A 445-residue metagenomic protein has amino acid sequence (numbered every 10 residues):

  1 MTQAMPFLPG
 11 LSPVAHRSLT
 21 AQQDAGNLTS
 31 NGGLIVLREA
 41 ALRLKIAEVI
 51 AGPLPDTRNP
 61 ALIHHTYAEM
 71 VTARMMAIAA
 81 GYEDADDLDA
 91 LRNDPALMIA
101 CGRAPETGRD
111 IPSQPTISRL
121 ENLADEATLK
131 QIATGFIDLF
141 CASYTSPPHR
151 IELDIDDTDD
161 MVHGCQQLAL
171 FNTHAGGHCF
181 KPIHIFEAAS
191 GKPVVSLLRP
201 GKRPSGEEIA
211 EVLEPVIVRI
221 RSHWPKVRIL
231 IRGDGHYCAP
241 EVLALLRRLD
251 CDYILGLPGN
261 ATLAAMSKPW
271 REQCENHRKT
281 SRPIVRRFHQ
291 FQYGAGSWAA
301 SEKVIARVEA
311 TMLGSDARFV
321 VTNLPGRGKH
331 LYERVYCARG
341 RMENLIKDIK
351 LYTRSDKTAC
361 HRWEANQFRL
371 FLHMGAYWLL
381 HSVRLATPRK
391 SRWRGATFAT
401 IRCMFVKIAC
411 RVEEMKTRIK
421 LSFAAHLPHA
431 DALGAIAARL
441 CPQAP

Functional and structural regions predicted by a protein language model:
M1-H178, P182-P204, A210-H223, L246-L249 (+2 more regions): Dynamic "connector" segments at or just before major functional cores
Q3-Q23, D252-R354, I436-P445: An anionic, glycine-rich sequence signature occurring as long contiguous blocks
A40, L88, K329-F368, L372 (+1 more regions): Short amphipathic alpha-helical "interface-anchor" segments enriched in bulky aromatics
A90, A104-E106, I229, P388-T397: Short, glycine/acidic-rich hinge or "gate" loops at secondary-structure transitions that mediate conformational
D156, V227-C238: Acidic/histidine-rich, metal-coordinating catalytic segments
T158-D160, S190, R199-G201, N260 (+7 more regions): Short, glycine-/Ser/Thr-/acidic-enriched flexible segments
P240-A244: Catalytic cores of alpha/beta
S355-H426: Basic, amphipathic alpha-helical segments enriched in Lys/Arg and hydrophobic/aromatic residues
